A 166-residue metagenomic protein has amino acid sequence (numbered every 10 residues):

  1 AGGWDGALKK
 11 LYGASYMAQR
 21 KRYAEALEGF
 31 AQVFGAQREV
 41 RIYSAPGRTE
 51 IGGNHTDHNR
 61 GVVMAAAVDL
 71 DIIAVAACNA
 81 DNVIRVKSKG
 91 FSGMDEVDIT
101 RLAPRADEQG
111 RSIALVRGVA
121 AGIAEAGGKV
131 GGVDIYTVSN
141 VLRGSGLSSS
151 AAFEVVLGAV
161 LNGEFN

Functional and structural regions predicted by a protein language model:
A1-A151, V155-N166: ATP-binding N-lobe of GHMP and related small-molecule kinases
